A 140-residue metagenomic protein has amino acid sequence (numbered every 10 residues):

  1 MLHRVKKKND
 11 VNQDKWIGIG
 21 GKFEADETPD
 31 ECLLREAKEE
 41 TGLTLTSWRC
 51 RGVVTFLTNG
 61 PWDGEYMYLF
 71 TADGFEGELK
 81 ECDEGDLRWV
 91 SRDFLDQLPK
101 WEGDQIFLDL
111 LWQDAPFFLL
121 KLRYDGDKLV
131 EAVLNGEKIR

Functional and structural regions predicted by a protein language model:
M1-I17, L45, R49: N-terminal strand-loop-strand
R4, G20, A72, R92 (+1 more regions): Active-site donor-binding loop signature of nucleotide-sugar glycosyltransferases
K7, W112-Q113: A generic structural signal for secondary-structure junctions that act as hinges or helix/strand caps at the edges
K8-N9, K22-E24: Short strand->helix junction
F23-T46, F56-L111, V133-R140: Unchanged
G52: Catalytic phosphate/metal-binding cores of nucleic-acid and nucleotide-processing enzymes, i.e., regions that mediate
Q113-R140: Charged phosphate-binding loop/patch that engages nucleotide di/tri-phosphates or the phosphate backbone of nucleic
